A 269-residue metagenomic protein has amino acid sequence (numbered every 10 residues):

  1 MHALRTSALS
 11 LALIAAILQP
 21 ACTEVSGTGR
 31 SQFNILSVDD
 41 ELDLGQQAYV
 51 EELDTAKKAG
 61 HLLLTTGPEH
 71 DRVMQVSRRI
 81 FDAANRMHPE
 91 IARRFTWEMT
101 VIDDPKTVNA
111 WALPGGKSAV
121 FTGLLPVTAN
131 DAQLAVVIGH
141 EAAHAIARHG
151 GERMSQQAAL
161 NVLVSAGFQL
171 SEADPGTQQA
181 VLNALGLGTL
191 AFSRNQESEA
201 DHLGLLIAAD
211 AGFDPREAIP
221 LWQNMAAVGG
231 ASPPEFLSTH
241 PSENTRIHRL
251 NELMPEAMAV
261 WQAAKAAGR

Functional and structural regions predicted by a protein language model:
M1-C22: Sec-dependent bacterial lipoprotein signal peptides
I17-R269: A Zn2+-metalloprotease active-site environment signal
